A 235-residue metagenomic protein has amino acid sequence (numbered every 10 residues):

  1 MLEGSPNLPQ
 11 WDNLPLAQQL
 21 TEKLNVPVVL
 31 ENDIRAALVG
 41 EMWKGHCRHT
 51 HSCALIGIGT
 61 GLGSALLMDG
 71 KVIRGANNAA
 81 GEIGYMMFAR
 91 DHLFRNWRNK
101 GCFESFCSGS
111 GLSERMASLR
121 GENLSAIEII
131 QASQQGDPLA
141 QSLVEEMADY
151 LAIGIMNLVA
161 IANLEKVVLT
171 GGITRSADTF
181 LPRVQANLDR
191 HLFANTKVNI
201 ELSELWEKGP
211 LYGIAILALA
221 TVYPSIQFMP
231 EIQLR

Functional and structural regions predicted by a protein language model:
M1-N13, E165-K166, G171: Short beta-strand-loop/turn "lid" adjacent to the catalytic site in phosphate-handling enzymes
L2, V72-I73: Hydrophobic "anchor" residues
Q18-V26, G40-T50, V72, R90-R235: ATP-binding/phosphotransfer module of carbohydrate and carboxylate kinases, centering on a glycine-rich
V28-N32: General beta-strand structural signal in soluble alpha/beta enzymes
D33, G59: Active-site glycine-centered loops adjacent to acidic/histidine catalytic or metal-binding residues that shape
C53-G57, G63-A65: Short glycine-aspartate micro-motif
M68-D69: A cytosolic small-molecule/anion-sensing beta-strand core signal
A79-H92: A short, polar/charged loop-to-alpha-helix boundary motif
